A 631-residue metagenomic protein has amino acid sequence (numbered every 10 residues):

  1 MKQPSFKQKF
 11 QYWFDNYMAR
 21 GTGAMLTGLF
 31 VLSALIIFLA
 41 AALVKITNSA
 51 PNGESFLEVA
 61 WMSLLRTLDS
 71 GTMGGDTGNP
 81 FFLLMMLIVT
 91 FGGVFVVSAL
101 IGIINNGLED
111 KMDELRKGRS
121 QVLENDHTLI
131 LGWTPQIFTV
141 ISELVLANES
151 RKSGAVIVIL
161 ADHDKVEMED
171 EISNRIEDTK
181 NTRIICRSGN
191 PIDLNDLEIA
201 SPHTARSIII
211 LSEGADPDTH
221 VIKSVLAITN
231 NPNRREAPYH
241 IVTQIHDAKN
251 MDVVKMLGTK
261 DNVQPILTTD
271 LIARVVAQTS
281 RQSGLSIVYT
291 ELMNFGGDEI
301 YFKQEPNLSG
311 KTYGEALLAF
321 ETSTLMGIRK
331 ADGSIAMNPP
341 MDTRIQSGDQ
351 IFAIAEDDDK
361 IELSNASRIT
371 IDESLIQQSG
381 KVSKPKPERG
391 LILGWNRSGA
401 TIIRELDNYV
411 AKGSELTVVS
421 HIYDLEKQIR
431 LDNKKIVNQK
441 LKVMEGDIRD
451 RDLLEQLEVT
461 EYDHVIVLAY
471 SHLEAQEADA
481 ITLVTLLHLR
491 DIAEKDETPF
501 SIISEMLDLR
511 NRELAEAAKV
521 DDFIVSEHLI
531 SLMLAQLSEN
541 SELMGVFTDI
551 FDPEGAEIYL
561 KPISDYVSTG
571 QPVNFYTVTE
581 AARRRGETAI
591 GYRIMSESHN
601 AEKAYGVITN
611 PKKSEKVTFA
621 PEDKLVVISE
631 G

Functional and structural regions predicted by a protein language model:
M1-G631: Cytosolic regulatory regions of ion transport systems
